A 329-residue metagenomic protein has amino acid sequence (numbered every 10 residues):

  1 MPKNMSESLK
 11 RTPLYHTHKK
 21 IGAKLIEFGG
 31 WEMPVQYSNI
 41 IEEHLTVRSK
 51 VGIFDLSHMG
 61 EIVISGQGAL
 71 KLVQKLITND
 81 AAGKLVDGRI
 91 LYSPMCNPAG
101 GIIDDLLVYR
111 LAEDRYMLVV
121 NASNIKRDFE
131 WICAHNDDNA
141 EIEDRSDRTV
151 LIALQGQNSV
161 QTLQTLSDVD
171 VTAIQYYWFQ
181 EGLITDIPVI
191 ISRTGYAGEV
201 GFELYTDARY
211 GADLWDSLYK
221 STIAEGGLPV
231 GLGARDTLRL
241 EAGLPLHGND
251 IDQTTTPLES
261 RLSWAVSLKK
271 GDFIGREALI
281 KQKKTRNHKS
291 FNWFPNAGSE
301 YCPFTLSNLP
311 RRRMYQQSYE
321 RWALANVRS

Functional and structural regions predicted by a protein language model:
M1-S93, G101-I103, G233: Acidic, proline/glycine-enriched N-terminal capping motif
L9-Y15, I26, E32, N136 (+1 more regions): Glycine-rich, acidic
T46-S57, I102-R115, I142-R145, T185-G201: Residues forming anionic-ligand binding surfaces in small-molecule and nucleic-acid pockets of primarily soluble enzymes
G52-T78, I90, R145-Q164, R286-N296: Short glycine-/aliphatic-rich beta-strand segments at the starts of folded cytosolic domains
G68-V73, K126-D128, V160-L163, Y210-S217 (+1 more regions): Short, conserved charged micro-motifs
G83-H135: Well-ordered mid-protein domain cores that form the structural environment of catalytic cofactors
L85-L91, I125, T172-Q180, P303-T305: Glycine-centered loop/turn motifs
T255, S260-S329: Glycine-rich, small/acidic residue-mixed loop/short-helix segments
